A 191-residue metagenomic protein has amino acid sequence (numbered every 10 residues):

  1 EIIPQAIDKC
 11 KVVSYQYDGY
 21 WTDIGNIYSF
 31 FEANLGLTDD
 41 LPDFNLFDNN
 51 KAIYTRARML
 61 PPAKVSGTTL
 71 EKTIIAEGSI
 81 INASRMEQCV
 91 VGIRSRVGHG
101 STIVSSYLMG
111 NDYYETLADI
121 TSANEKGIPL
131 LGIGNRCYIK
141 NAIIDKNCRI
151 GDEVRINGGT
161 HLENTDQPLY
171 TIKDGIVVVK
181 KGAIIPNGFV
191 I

Functional and structural regions predicted by a protein language model:
E1-I191: Left-handed beta-helix
